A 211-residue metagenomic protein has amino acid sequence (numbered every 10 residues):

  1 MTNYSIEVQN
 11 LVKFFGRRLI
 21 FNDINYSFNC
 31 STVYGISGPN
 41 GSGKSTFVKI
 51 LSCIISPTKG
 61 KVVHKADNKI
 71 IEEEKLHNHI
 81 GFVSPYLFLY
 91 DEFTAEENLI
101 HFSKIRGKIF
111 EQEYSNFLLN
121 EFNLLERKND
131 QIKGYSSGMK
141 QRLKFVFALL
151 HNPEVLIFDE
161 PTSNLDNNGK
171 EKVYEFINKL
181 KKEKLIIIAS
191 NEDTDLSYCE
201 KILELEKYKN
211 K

Functional and structural regions predicted by a protein language model:
I6, F21-D23, H77: Conserved structural motif at the start of ABC-family nucleotide-binding domains
Y34-P39: The feature captures the beta-strand-to-loop junction immediately N-terminal to the Walker
S52: Helix-to-loop junction immediately C-terminal to a conserved catalytic motif
G60-I71, K75-L76: Conserved ABC transporter NBD signature motif
F145: Hydrophobic anchor residue at the start of the ABC signature
L156-E160: Catalytic Walker B motif of ABC-type/P-loop ATPase nucleotide-binding domains
